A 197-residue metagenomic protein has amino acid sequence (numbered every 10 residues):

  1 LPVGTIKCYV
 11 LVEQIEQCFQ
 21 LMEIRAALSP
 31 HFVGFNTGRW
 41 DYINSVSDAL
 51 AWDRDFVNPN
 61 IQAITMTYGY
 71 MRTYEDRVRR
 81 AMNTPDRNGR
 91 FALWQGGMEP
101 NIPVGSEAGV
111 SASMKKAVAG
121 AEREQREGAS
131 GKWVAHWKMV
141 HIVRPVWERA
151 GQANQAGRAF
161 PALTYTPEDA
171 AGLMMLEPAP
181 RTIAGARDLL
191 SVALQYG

Functional and structural regions predicted by a protein language model:
L1-G197: Expand to "…catalyze enediolate/carbanion chemistry for C-C bond making/breaking, isomerization, decarboxylation
